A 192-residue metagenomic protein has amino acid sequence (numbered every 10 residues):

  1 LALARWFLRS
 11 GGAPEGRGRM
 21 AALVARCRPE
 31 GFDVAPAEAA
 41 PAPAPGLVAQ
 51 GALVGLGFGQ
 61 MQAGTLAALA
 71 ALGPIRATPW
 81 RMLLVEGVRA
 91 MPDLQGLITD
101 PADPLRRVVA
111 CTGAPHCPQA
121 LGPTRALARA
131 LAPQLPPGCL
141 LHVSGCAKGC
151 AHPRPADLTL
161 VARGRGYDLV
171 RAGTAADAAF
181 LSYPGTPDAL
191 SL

Functional and structural regions predicted by a protein language model:
L1-L23, T159-L192: Mobile "lid/hinge" segments at catalytic clefts and subdomain interfaces of large enzymes
L8-C27, V34-P41, P74-W80, T99-L105 (+1 more regions): Flexible, glycine/charged-enriched surface loops at secondary-structure junctions
A21-E30, T112-Q119: Short, conserved secondary-structure transition motifs
F32-A40, G87, G96, D188-L192: Intrinsic-disorder/low-complexity linker and hinge segments
V48: Cofactor-/ligand-binding subdomain signature composed of acidic, glycine-rich, tryptophan-containing flexible loops
A52-D168: Small-residue-enriched alpha-helical segments and adjacent helix-cap loops that form tight helix-helix packing
